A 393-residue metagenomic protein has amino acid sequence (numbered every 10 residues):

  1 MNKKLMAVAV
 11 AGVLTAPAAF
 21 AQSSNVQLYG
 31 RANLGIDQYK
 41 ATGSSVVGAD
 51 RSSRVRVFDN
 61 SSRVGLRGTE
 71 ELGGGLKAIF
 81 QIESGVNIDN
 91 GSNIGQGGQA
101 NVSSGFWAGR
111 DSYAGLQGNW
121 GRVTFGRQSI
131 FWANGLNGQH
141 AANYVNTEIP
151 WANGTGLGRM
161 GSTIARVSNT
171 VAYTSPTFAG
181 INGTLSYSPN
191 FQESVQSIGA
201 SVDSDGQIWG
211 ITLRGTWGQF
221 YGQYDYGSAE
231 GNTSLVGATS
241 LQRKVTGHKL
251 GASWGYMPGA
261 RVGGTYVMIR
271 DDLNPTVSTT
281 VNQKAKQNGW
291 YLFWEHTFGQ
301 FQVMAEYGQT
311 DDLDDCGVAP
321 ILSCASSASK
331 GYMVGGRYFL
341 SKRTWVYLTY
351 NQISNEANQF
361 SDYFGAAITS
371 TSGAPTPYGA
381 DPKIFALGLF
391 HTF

Functional and structural regions predicted by a protein language model:
M1-Q22: Gram-negative bacterial Sec-dependent N-terminal signal peptides
V13, R67-E71, Q117-N119, T174-A179 (+5 more regions): Structural signature of outer-membrane beta-barrel channels/translocons
S23-D37, S52-N190, D205, L213-G218: Outer membrane beta-barrel
Q27-Y29, K77-I79, R122-T124, N182-T184 (+7 more regions): Residue-level detector of the transmembrane beta-barrel scaffold of outer-membrane proteins
I36-S44, V86-S92, F131-A133, F191-V195 (+5 more regions): Gram-negative outer-membrane beta-barrel proteins
V47-S53, G98-A100, G158, V195-A200 (+4 more regions): Extracellular loop and loop/strand-boundary signature of outer-membrane beta-barrel proteins
F178, P377-F393: Outer-membrane beta-barrel "beta-signal"
S204-Y338, Y350-Q352: Detector for outer-membrane/organellar transmembrane beta-barrel domains, recognizing the amphipathic beta-strand
